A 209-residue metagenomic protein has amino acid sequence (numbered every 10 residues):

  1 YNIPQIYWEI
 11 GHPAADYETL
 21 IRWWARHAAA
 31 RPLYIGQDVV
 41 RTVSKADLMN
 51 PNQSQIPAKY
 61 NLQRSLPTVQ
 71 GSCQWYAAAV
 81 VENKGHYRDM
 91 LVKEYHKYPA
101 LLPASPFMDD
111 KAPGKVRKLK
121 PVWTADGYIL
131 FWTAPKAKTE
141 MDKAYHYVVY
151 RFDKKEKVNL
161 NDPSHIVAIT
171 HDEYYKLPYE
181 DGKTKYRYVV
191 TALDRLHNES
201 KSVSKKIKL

Functional and structural regions predicted by a protein language model:
Y1-P13, I21-F107: Substrate-binding cleft of secreted/luminal carbohydrate-active enzymes
H86-D142, R195-L209: Pro/Thr/Ser/Gly-rich low-complexity, intrinsically disordered linker/stalk tracts
P135-N161: Solvent-exposed loop/turn segments flanking beta-strands in beta-repeat/beta-sandwich domains
H165-H171: Short beta-strand segments within Ig-like beta-sandwich modules, predominantly Fibronectin type-III
D172-K176: Short, surface-exposed beta-strand/beta-hairpin micro-motifs centered on an aromatic residue
L177-S200: Beta-strand-rich modules
